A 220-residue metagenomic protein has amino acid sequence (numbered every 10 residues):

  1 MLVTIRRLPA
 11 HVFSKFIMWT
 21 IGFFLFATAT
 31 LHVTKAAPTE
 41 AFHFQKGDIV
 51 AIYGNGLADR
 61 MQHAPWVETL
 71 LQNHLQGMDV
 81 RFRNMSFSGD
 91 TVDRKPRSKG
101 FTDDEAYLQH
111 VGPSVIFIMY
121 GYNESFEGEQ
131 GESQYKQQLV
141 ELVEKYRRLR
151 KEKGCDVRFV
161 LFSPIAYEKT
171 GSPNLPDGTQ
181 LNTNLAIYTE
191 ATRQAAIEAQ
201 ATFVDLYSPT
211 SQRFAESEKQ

Functional and structural regions predicted by a protein language model:
M1-Y53, L57-N84, K99-D103, H110-V111: N-terminal secretory targeting modules
T39, F44, P65-R83, D90-Q220: Alpha-helical cap/lid subdomain in secreted, periplasmic, or secretory-pathway luminal O-acyl-processing enzymes
